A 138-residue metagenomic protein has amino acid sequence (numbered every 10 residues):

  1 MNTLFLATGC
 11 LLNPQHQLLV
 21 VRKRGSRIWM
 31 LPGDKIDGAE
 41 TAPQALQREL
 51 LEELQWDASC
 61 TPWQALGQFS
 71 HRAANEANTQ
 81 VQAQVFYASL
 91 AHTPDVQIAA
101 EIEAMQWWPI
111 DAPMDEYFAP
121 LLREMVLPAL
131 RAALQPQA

Functional and structural regions predicted by a protein language model:
M1-L18, K35-G38: Conserved N-terminal beta-strand and adjoining loop/helix that marks the start of the Nudix/MutT-like hydrolase domain
L4, Q15, F69-D95, D111 (+2 more regions): Active-site-adjacent beta-strand/loop module that shapes the phosphate/pyrophosphate-binding cleft
L11-L12, V20, A88, W107: Conserved hydrophobic "DFG−1" position in protein kinase catalytic cores
K23: Short loop/turn segments immediately following the C-termini of beta-strands
S26-R27: A short acidic/small-residue loop/turn micro-motif
L31-L66: The catalytic Nudix box helix
D37-T41, E76, Y117: Residues at secondary-structure transition points
Y87, V96-A129: NUDIX/MutT-family hydrolases
